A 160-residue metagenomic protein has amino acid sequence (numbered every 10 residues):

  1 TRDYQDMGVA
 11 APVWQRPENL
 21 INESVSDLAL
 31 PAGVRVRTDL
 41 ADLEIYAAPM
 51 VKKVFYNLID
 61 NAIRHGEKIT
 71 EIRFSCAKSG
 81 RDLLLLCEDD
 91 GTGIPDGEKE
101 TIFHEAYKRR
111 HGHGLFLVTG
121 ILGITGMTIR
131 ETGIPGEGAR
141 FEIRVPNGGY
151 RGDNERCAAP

Functional and structural regions predicted by a protein language model:
V13-L30: Short beta-to-alpha transition helix within the HATPase_c
A62-I63: Short helix-loop "hinge" at the ATP-lid/N-box region of the Bergerat-fold HATPase_c
E71-R81: Short beta-strand/loop element within the Bergerat-fold HATPase_c
D89: Acidic ATP/Mg2+-coordinating residue in the GHKL
I94-A106, C157-A158: Short conserved segment of the HATPase_c
L122-G123: Detector for a conserved hydrophobic position within an alpha-helical segment of the HATPase_c
E137-F141: Glycine-rich GHKL/ HATPase_c ATP-binding element in histidine kinases
